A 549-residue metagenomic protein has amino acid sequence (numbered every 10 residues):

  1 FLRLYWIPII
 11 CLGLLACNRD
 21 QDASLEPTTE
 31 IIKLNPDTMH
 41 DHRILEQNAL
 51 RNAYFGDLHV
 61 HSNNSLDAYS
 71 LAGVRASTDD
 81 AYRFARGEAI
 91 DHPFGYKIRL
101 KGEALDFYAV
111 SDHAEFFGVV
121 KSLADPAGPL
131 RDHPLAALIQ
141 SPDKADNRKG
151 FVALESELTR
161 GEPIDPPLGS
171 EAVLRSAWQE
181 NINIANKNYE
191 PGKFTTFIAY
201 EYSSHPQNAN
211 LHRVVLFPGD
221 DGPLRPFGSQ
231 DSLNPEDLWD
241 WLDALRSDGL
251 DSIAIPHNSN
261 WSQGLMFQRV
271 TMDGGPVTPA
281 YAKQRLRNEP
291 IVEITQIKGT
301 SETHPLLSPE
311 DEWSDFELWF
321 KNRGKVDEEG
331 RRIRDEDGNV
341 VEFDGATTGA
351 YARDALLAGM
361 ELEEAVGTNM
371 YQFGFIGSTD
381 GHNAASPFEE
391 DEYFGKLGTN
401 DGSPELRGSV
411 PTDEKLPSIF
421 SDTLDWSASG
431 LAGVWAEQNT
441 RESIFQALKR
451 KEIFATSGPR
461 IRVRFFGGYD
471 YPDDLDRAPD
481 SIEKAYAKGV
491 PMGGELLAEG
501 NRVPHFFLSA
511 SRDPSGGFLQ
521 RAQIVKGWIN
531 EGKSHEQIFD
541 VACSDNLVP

Functional and structural regions predicted by a protein language model:
F1-W6: Bacterial N-terminal signal peptides that target proteins for export
L14-A16: C-terminal motif of bacterial Sec signal peptides marking the signal peptidase cleavage site
N18-T78, Y82-A85, A89-S141, P167-S170 (+6 more regions): C-terminal functional module detector
L135-E162, P549: Low-complexity, serine/threonine/proline-enriched polar segments
L216-P218: Long, charge-dense tracts
D221, D231-L233: Conserved, charged catalytic cores of large soluble enzymes
D221-P226, I294: Active-site gating/metal-coordination segments in enzymes
S229, D237: Acidic, metal/ion-coordinating pockets
